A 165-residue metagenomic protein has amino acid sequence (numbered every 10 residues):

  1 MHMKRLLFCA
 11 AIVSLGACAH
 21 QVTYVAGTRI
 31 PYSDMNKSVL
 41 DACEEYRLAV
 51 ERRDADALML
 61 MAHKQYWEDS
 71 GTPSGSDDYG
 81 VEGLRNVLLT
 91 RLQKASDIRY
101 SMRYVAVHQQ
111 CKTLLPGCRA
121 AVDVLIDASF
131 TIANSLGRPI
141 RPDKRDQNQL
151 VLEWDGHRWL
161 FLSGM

Functional and structural regions predicted by a protein language model:
M1-C18: Sec-dependent bacterial lipoprotein signal peptides
C18-A55, L60: Short, low-complexity N-terminal intrinsically disordered segments enriched in polar/charged residues
A19-T28, R119, D123, A133-M165: Short beta-strand edge/turn micro-motifs at domain boundaries
L60-S76: Short, solvent-exposed secondary-structure junction/capping segments
G71-Y79, L136-P139: Short, flexible/disordered intra-domain loops and linkers
G83-L136: Surface-exposed, charged secondary-structure patches
